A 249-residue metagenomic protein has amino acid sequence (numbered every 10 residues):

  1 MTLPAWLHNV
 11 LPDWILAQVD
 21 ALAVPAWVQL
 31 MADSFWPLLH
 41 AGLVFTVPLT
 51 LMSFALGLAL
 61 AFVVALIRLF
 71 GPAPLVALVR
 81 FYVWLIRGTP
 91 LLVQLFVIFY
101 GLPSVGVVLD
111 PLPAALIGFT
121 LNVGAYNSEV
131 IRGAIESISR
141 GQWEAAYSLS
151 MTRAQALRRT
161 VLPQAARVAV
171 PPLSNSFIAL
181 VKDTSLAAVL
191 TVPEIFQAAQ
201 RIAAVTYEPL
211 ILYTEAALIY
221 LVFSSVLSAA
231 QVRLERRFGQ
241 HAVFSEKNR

Functional and structural regions predicted by a protein language model:
M1-R249: Transmembrane alpha-helices and adjacent helix-loop boundaries
